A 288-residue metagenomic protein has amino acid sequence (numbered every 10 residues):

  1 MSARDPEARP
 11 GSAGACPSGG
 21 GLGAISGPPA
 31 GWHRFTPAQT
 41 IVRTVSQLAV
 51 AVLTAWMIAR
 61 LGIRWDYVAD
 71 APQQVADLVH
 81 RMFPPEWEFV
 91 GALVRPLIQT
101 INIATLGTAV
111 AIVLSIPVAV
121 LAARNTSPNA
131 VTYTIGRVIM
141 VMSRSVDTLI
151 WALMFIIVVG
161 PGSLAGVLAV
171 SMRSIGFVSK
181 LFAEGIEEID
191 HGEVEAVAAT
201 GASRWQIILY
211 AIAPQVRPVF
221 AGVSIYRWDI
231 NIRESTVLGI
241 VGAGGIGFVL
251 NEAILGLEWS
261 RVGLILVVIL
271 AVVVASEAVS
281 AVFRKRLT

Functional and structural regions predicted by a protein language model:
M1-A109, I116-P117, L121, N125 (+2 more regions): N-terminal, non-cleaved signal-anchor transmembrane helix
A3, C16, G222, G263-T288: C-terminal transmembrane helix and the adjacent membrane-cytosol boundary/short C-terminal tail of inner/organellar
V94-N102, G136-S143, D147, D229 (+1 more regions): Alpha-helical membrane-interface segments at transmembrane helix boundaries
T108-I116, V120, R124, L149 (+6 more regions): Hydrophobic positions within alpha-helical transmembrane segments of bacterial inner-membrane proteins
V118-A152, L181-E184: Cytoplasmic-entry segments and transmembrane alpha-helices of multi-pass inner-membrane transporters
M140-S174: Generic hydrophobic transmembrane alpha-helix motif, especially the helices
I157, I232-I269, T288: Glycine-rich helix-loop "coupling/hinge" segments at transmembrane-helix boundaries in multipass transporters
P161-R227, A278: Membrane-cytosol interface at the C-terminal ends of specific transmembrane alpha-helices in multi-pass membrane
